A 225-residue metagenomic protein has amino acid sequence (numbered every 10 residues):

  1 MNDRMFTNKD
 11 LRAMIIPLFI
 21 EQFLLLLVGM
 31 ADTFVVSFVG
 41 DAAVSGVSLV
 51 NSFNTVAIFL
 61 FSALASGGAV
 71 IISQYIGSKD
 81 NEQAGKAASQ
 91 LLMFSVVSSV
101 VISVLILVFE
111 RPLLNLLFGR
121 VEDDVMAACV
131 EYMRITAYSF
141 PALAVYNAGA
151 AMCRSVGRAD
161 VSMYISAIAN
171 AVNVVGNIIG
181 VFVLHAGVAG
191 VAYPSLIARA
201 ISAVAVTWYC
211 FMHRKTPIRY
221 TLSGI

Functional and structural regions predicted by a protein language model:
M1-L18, I72-S139, V181-I225: Short alpha-helical transmembrane segments in multi-pass integral membrane proteins
N8, L27-M30, F38-D41, Y75-S78 (+3 more regions): Helix-loop interface residues and adjacent transmembrane-helix termini in multi-pass membrane transporters, primarily
N8-L27, A31, F53-L60, Y138 (+1 more regions): Residue-level signal for short hydrophobic patches within transmembrane helices of multi-pass membrane transporters
V36-T55, D123-E131, V188-A189: Interfacial/gating helices of multi-pass transporter permease domains
V44-V104, L143-S162: Small-residue-rich hydrophobic transmembrane alpha-helices
V56-F59, N173-N177, S202-T207: Hydrophobic transmembrane alpha-helices of multi-pass small-molecule transporters
S95, M152-I178, A189, Y193-L196: Alpha-helical transmembrane segments of multi-pass membrane transporters/permeases
F118-M126, M133, F140-A167: Cytoplasmic helix-loop-helix junction between adjacent transmembrane helices in 12-TM secondary transporters
